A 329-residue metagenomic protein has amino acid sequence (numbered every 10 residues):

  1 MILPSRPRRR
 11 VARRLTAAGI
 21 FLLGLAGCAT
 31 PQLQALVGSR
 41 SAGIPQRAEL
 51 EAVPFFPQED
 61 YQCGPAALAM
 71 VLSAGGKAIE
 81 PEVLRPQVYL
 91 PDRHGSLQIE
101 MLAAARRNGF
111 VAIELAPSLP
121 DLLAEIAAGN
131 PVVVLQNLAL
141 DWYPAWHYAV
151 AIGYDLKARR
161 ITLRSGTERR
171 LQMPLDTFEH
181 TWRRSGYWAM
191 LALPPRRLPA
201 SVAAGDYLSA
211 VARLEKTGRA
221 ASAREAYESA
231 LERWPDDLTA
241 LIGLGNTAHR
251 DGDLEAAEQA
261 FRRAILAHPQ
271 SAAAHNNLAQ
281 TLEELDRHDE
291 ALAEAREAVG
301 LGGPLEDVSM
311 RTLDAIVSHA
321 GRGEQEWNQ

Functional and structural regions predicted by a protein language model:
A29-L36, L156-G243: Noncatalytic regulatory segments and standalone regulatory/sensor domains
A29-S118, L122, R196-R197, R213 (+5 more regions): Cysteine-nucleophile protease catalytic domains, especially the papain-like/related folds used in DUB/UBL proteases
V111, L115-R164: Active-site-adjacent substructure of cysteine-protease-like catalytic cores
R233, A267, G300-G302: Structural marker of alpha-solenoid helical repeat scaffolds
T239-G243, A273-N277, A293, D307-T312: Alpha-solenoid helical repeat scaffolds
